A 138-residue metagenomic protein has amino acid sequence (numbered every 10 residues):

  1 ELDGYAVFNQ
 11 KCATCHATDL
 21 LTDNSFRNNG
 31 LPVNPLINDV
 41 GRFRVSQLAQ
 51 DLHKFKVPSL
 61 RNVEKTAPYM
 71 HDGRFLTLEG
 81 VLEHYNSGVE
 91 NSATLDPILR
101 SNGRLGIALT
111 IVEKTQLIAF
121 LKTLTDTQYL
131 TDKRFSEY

Functional and structural regions predicted by a protein language model:
E1-Y138: Periplasmic c-type cytochrome electron-transfer domains
